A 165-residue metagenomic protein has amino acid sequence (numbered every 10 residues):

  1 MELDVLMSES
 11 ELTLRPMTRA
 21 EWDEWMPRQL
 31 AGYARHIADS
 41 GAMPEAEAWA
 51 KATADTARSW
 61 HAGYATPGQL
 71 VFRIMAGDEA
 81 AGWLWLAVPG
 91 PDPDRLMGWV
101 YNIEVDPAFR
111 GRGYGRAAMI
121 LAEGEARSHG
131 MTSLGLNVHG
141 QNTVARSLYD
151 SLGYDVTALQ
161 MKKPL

Functional and structural regions predicted by a protein language model:
E2, L6, P16-D106, E125 (+1 more regions): Acetyl-CoA-dependent GNAT
R110, L134-A145, K162-L165: Conserved beta-strand-loop-alpha-helix junction that forms the acyl-donor binding cleft
R110, R127, D150: Short polybasic/polar patches that bind polyanions
G113: Glycine-rich phosphate-binding loop
R116, I120, G140-A158: Conserved active-site alpha-helix within GNAT-family acetyltransferase domains
M119, A126-N137, Q160: Conserved GNAT acetyl-CoA-binding A-motif
